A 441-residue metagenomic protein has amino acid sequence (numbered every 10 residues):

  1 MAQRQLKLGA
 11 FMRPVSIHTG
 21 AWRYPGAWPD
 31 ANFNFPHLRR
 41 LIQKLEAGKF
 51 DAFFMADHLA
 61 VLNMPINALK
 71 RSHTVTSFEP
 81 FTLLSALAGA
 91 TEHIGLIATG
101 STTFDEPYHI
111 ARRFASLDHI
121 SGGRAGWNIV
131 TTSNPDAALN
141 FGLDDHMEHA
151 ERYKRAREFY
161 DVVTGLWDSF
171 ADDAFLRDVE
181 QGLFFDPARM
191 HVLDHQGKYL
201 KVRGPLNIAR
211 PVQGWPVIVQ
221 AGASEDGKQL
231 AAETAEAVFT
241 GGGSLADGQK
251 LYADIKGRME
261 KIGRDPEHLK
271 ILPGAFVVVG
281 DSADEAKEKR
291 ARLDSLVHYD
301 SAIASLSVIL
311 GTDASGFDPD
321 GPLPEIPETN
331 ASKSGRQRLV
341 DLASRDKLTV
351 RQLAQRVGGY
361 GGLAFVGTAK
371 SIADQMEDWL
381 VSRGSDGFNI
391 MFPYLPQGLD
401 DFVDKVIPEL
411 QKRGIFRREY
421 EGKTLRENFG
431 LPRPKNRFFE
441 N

Functional and structural regions predicted by a protein language model:
M1-A90, Q213-P216, D341, F439-N441: N-terminal beta1-alpha1-beta2 module of alpha/beta enzyme domains
A2, E46-A47, L84-E92, D118-R124 (+2 more regions): Acidic (Asp/Glu)-rich catalytic clusters
A2-I17, A150-Q213, A246-A253, G257-D378 (+1 more regions): An alpha-helical appendage that flanks or caps ligand/catalytic pockets
L6-A10, F53-M55, I94-G100, A125-I129 (+4 more regions): Hydrophobic faces of well-ordered beta-strands that scaffold small-molecule active sites in alpha/beta enzyme cores
L8, L45, K49, L87 (+8 more regions): Conserved, mostly hydrophobic/aromatic
G9-M12, Y24-P36, H73, L83-Q213: Hydrophobic, small-residue-rich alpha-helical packing segments that form membrane-like cores
N32-K44, Q220-L230, T368-V381: Short, acidic/polar
A68-L96, K261-I262, F402-R418: Alpha-helix-loop-beta-strand connector modules within alpha/beta enzyme cores
